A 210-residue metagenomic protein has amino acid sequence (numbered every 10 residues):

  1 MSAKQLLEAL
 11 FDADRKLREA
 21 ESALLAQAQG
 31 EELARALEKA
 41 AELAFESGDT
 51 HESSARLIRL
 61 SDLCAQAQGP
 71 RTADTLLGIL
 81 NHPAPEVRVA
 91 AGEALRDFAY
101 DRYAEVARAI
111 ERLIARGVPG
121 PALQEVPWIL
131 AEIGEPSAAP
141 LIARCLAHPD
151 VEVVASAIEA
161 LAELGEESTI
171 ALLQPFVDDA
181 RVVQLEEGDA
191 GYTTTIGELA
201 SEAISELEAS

Functional and structural regions predicted by a protein language model:
L6, L33-A41, T75-L77, V106-L113 (+2 more regions): Buried hydrophobic core positions in alpha-solenoid tandem helical repeats
E8-E31, T50-P70, D74-N81, E86-D101 (+5 more regions): Structural detector for internal amphipathic alpha-helices that build alpha-solenoid repeat scaffolds
L43, G48-T50: Extended amphipathic alpha-helical coiled-coil/heptad-repeat regions
